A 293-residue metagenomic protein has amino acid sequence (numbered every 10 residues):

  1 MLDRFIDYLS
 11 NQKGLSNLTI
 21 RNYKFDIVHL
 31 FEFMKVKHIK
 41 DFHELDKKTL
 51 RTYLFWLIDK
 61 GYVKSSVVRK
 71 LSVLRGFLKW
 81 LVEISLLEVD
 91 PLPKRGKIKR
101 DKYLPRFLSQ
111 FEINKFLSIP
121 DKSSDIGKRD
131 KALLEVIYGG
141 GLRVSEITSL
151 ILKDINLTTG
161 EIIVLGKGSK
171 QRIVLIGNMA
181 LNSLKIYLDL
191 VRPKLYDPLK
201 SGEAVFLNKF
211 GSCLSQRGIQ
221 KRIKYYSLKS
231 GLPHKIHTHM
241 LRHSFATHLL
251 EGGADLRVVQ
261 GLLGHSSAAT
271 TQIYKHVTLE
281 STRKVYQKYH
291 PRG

Functional and structural regions predicted by a protein language model:
M1-G293: Conserved catalytic core of the tyrosine transesterase superfamily
